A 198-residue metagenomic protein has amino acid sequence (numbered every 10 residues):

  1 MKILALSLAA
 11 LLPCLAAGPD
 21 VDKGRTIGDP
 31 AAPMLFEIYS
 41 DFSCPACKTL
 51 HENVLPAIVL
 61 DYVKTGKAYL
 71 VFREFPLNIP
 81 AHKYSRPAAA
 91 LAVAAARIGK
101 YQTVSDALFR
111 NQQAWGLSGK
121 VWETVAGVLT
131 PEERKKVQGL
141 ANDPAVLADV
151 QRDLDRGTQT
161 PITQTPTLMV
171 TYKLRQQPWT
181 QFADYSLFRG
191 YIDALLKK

Functional and structural regions predicted by a protein language model:
I3-P13: Sec-dependent N-terminal signal peptides
A10, I38-D41: Processing junctions and N-termini across compartments
L11, L117-S118, D143: Polar helix-capping/helix-linker motif
G18-M34, Y62: A short beta-strand-turn-helix
A32, F42-G127, L195-K198: Structural alpha/beta surface segment adjacent to cysteine/selenocysteine redox centers across thiol/disulfide enzymes
E37-I38, Y69-F72, T167-M169: Structural recognition of the beta-strand scaffold that forms the well-ordered cores of secreted hydrolase catalytic
E52-L55, T124-K198: C-terminal cap of thioredoxin/glutaredoxin-like
